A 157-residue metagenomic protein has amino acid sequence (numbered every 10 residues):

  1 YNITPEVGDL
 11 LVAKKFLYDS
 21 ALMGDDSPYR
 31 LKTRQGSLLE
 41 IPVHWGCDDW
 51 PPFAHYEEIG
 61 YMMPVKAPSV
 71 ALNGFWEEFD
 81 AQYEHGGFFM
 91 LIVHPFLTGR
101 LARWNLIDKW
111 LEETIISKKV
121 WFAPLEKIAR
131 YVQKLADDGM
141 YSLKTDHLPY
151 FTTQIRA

Functional and structural regions predicted by a protein language model:
Y1-H85, G139-Y141: Active-site-adjacent pocket scaffolds in enzyme catalytic domains
Y18, S69-A157: C-terminal domain-boundary segment and adjacent tail
